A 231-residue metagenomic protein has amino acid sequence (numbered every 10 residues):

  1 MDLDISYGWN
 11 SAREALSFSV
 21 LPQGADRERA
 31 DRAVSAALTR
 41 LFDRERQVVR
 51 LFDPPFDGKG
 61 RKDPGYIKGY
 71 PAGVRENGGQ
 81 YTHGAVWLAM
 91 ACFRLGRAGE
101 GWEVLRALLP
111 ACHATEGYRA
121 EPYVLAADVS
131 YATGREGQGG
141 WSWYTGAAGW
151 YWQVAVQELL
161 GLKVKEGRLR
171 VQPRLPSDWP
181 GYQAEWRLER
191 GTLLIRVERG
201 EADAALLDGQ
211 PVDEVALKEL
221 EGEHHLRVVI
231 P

Functional and structural regions predicted by a protein language model:
M1-P231: Acidic, mature catalytic/reactive cores of soluble proteins
